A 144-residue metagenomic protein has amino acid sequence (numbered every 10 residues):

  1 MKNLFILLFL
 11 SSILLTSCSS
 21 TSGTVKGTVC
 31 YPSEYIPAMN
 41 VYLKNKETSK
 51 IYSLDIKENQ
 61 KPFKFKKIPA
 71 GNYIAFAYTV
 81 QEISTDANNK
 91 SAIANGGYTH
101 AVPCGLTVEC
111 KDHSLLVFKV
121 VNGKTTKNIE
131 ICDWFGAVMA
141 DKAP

Functional and structural regions predicted by a protein language model:
M1-L4: Positively charged n-region of N-terminal signal peptides that target proteins for export
L15-S17: C-terminal motif of bacterial Sec signal peptides marking the signal peptidase cleavage site
G23-Y31, I131, D141-K142: A short, amphipathic beta-strand motif
P32-S49: Short, ordered, surface-exposed loop/turn motifs in non-cytosolic proteins
S53-E58: Short beta-strand segments within Ig-like beta-sandwich modules, predominantly Fibronectin type-III
N59-K67: Short, surface-exposed beta-strand/beta-hairpin micro-motifs centered on an aromatic residue
G71-A87: A short, solvent-exposed beta-strand micro-motif common in secreted/extracellular proteins
I83-I129: Structured interaction patches on ligand/partner-binding surfaces of diverse proteins
